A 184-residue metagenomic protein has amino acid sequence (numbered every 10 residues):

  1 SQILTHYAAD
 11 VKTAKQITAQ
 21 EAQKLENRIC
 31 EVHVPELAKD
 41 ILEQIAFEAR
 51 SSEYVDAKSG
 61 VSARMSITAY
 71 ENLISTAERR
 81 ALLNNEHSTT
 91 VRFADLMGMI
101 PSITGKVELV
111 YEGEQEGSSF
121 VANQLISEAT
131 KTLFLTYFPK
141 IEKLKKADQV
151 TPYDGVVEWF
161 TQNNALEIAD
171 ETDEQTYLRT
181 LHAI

Functional and structural regions predicted by a protein language model:
S1-S59, A81-E86, Y111-E116, T130-K145: Conserved C-terminal "switch" segment of AAA+ ATPases
I41, I45, N72-L73, L125: Amphipathic alpha-helical segments that form well-ordered structural scaffolds and often line/cohere around active
K58, E78-I184: C-terminal engagement/docking regions of AAA+ P-loop ATPases
I67-A81: Short, amphipathic alpha-helical segments that act as regulatory/interfacial helices in nucleotide-processing proteins
